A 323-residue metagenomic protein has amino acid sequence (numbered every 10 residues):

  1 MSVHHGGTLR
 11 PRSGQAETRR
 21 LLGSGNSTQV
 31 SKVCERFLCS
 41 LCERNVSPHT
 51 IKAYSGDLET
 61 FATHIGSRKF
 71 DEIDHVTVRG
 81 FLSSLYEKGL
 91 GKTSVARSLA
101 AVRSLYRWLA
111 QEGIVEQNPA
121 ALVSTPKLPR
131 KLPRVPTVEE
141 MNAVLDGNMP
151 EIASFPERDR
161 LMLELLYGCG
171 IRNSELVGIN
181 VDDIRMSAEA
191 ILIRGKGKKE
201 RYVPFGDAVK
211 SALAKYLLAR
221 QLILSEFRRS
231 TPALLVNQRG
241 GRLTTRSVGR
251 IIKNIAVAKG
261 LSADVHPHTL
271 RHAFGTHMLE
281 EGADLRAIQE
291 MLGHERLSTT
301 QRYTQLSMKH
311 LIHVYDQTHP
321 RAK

Functional and structural regions predicted by a protein language model:
M1-K323: Conserved catalytic core of the tyrosine transesterase superfamily
